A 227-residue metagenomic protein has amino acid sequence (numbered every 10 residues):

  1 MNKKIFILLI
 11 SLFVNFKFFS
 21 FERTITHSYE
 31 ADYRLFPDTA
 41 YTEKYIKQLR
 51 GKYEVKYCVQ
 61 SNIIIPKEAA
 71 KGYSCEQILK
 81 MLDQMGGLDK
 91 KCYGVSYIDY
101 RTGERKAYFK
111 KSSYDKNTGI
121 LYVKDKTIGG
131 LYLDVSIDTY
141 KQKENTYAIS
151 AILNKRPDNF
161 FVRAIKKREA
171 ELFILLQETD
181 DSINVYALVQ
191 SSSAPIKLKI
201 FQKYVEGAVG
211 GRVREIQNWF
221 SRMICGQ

Functional and structural regions predicted by a protein language model:
K4-V14: Sec-dependent N-terminal signal peptides
S20-G129: Hydrophobic ligand-binding cavity/cleft-lining segments
G86-D89, Q217-Q227: Sec/Tat-exported extracytoplasmic proteins
T127-G129, K141-K143, L153-P157, L176-D180 (+1 more regions): Beta-strand elements of well-folded, non-transmembrane domains
D134-I174: Hydrophobic-ligand binding "helix-grip"
F160-I165, S192-G211: A short acidic/glycine-rich loop-to-helix N-cap element
K166-S192: Compact beta-sheet-dominated globular domain cores
R214: Nucleotide-cofactor and metal-assisted catalytic machinery
